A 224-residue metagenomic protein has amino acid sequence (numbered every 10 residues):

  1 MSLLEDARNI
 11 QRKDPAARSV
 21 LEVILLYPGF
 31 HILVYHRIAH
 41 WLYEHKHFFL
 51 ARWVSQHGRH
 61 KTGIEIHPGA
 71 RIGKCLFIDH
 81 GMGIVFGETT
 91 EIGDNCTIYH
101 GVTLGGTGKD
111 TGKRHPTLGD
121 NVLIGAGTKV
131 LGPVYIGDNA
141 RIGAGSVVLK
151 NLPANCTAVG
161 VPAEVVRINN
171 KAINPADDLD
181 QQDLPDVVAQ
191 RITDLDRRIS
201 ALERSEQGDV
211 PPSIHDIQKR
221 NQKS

Functional and structural regions predicted by a protein language model:
M1-G58, T62, I173-S224: Terminal amphipathic alpha-helical/low-complexity segments used for targeting or macromolecular assembly
R59-V166: Structural signal for interior beta-strand "rungs" in well-ordered beta-sheet cores of soluble enzyme domains
